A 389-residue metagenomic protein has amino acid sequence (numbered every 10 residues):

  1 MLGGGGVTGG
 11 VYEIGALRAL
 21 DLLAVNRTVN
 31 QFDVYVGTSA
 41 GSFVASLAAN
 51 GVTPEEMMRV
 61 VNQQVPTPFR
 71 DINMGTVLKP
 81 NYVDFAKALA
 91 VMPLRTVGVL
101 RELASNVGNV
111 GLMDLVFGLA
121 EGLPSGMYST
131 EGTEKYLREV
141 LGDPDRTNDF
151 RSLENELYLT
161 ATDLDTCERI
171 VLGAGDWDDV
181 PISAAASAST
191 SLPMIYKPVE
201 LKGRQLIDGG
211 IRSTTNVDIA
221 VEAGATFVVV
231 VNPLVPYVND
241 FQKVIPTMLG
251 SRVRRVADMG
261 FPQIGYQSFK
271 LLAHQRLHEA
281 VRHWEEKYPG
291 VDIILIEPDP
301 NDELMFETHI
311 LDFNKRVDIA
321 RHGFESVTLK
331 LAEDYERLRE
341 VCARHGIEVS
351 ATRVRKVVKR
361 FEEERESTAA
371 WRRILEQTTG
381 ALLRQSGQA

Functional and structural regions predicted by a protein language model:
M1-T38, F43-A389: Patatin-like phospholipase
